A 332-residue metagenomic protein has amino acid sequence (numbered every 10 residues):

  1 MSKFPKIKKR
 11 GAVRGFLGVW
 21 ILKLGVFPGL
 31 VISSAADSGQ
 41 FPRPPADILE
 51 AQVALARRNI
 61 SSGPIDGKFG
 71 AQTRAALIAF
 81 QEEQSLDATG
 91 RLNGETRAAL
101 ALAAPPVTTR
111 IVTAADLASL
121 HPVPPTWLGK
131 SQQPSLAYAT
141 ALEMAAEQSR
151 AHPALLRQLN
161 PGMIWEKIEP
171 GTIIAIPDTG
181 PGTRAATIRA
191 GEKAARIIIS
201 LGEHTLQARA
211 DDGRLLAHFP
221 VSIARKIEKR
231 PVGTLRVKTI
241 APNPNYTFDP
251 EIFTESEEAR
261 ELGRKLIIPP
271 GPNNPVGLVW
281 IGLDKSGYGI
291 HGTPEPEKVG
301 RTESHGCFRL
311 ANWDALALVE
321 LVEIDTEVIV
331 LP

Functional and structural regions predicted by a protein language model:
M1-V13: N-terminal secretory signal peptides that target proteins for export/translocation
F4-I7, I32-P64, P106-S131: Acidic, Ser/Thr/Pro/Gly-enriched interdomain connector segments
G18-G29: Bacterial N-terminal signal peptides
F41-T89, A145-A151: A short amphipathic alpha-helical interaction element
A71-A75, A79-L117, L155-E192: Extracellular LysM carbohydrate-binding repeats and other cell-envelope/extracellular binding modules
P134-P220: Secretory/export targeting leaders with adjacent low-complexity proregions
R184-T293, I324: Gly/Pro-biased beta-strand-loop elements
W313-P332: N-terminal targeting pre-sequences for secretion and organelle import
